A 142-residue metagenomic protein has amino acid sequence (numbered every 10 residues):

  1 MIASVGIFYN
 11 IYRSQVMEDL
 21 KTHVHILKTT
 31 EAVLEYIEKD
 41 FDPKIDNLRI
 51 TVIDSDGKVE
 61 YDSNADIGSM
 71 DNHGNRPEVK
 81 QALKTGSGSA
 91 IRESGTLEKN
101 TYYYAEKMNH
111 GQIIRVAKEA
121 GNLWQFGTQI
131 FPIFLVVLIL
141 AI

Functional and structural regions predicted by a protein language model:
M1, V137-I142: Small-residue faces within membrane-embedded alpha-helices
M1-V59, N64-D71, L83-K84, Q125-T128 (+1 more regions): Juxtamembrane segments flanking the first transmembrane helix of membrane-anchored signal-transduction proteins
K21-H25, K107-N122: Conserved beta-strands of PAS-like sensory domains
K44, S69-H110: Membrane-proximal, non-catalytic sensory/regulatory domains of signal-transducing membrane proteins
R49, D62, Y103-E106, R115: Polar/charged side chains located within well-ordered beta-strands of beta-rich proteins
G74, G95, R115-K118, G127: Short, well-structured alpha-helical patches and their helix-loop capping segments that border functional surfaces
A117-L138: Membrane-interface helix-start motif
